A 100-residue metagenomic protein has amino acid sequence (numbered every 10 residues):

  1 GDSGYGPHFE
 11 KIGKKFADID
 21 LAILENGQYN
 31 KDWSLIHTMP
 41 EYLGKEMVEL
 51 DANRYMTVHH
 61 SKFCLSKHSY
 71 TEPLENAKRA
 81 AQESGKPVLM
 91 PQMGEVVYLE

Functional and structural regions predicted by a protein language model:
D2: Active-site glycine-centered loops adjacent to acidic/histidine catalytic or metal-binding residues that shape
G6-Q92: Cap/insert and terminal regions of metallo-dependent hydrolase folds
G94-L99: A short acidic, often aromatic-flanked loop/helix-cap motif at beta-alpha or helix-coil junctions that lines enzyme
